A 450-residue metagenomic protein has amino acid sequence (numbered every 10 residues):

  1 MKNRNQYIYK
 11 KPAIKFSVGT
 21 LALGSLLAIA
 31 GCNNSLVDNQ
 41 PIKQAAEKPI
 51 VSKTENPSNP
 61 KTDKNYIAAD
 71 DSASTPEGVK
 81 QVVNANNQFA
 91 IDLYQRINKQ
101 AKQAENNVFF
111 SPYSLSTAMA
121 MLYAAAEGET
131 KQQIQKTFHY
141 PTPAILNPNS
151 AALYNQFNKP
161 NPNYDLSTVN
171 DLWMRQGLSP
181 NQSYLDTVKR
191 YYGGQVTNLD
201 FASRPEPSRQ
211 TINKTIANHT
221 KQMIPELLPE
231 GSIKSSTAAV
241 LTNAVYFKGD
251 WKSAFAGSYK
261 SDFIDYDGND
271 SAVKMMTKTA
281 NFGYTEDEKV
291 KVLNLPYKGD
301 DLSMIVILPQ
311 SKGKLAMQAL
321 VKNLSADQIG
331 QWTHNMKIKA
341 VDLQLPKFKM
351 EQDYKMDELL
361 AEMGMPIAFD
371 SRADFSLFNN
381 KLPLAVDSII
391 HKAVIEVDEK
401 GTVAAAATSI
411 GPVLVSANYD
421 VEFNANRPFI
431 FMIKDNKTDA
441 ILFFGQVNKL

Functional and structural regions predicted by a protein language model:
M1-V18: Bacterial Sec-dependent N-terminal signal peptides
A13-T20, N56-I67, N380-P383, D387-E396 (+4 more regions): Non-catalytic interaction/Regulatory regions outside core domains
S17, L21-L26, G31-S203, V447: Detector for small/aliphatic-rich hydrophobic stretches
A85-L93, K400-V421: Short, positively charged
E105, A144-Q310, H334-L414: Non-catalytic, conformational "gating/processing" segments within enzyme and secreted inhibitor domains
I134-F138, F255-D262, M317-L324: Short Gly/aromatic-enriched secondary-structure transition segments
L241, K291-I307, V413, N418-L450: Extended hydrophobic
P309-M336: Internal alpha/beta scaffold segment
